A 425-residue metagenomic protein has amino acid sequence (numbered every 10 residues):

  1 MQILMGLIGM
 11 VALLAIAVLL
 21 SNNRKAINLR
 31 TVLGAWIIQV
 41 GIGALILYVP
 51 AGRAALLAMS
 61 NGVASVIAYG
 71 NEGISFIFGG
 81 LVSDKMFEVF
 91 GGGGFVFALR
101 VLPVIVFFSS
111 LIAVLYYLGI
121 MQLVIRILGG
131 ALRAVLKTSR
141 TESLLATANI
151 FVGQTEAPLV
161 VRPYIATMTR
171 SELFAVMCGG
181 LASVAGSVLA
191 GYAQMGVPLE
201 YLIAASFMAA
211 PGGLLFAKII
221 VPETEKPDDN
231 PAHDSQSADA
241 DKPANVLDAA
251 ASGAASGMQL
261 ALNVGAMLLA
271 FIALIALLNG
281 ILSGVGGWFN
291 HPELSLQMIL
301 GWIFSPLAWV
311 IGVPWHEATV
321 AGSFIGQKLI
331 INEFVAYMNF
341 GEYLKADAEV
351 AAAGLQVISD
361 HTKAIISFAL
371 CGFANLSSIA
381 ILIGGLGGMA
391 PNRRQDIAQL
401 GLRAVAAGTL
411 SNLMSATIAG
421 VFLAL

Functional and structural regions predicted by a protein language model:
M1-A55, D241-L269, G280-I281: Hydrophobic transmembrane alpha-helices of multi-pass small-molecule transporters
M1-V11, R100, L294-S295, S367-N375: Structural signature of hydrophobic alpha-helical transmembrane segments
G9-L20, A35-L47, I105-V114, A182-G191 (+5 more regions): Hydrophobic core segments of alpha-helical transmembrane domains in multi-pass membrane transport and ion-translocation
L45-L81, P227, L278-I303, H316-F324: Interfacial/capping segments of alpha-helical transmembrane domains
A68-L136: Hydrophobic alpha-helical hairpins/lids featuring a short glycine-rich hinge
R133-A193, G322-I418: Alpha-helical membrane segments and immediately flanking helix-loop junctions that form or couple to the substrate/ion
F207-L260: Long, contiguous bundles of hydrophobic transmembrane helices that form the permeation core of multi-pass
A255-G354: Transmembrane helical segments that form the transport core of multi-pass membrane transport proteins
